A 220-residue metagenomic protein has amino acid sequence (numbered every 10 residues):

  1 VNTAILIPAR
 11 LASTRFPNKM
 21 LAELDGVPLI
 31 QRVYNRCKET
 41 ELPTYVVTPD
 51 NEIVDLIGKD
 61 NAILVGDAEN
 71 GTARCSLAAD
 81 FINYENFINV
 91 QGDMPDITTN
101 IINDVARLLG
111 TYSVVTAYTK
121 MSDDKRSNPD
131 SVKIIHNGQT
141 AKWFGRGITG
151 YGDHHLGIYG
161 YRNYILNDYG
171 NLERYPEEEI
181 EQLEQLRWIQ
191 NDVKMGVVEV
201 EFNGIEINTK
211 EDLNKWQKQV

Functional and structural regions predicted by a protein language model:
V1-A4, I82-N83, L109: Catalytic phosphate/metal-binding cores of nucleic-acid and nucleotide-processing enzymes, i.e., regions that mediate
N2-T48: N-terminal glycine-rich phosphate-binding loop and ensuing alpha1 helix
E41, Y84, G110-V114, V193: Short, high-confidence coil segments that cap the C-terminus of an alpha-helix and link into the following beta-strand
N51-R107: Short phosphate-binding loop-to-helix
I97-Y175: Conserved core of the sugar-phosphate nucleotidyltransferase
G152-V220: Conserved alpha/beta core of the MobA/IspD/sugar-nucleotide pyrophosphorylase nucleotidyltransferase superfamily
